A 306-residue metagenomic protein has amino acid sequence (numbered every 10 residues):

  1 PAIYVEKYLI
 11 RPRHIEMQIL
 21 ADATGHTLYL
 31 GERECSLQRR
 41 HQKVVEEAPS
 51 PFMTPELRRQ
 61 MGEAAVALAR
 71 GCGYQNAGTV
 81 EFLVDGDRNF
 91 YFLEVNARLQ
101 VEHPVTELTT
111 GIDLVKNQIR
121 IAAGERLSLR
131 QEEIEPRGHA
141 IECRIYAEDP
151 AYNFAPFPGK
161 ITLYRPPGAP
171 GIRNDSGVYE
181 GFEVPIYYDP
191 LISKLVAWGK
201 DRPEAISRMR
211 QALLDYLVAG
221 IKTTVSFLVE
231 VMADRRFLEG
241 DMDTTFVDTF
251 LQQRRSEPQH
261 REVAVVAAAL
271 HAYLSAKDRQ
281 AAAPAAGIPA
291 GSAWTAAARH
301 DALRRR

Functional and structural regions predicted by a protein language model:
P1-R306: ATP-dependent carboxylate activation and anion-phosphoryl transfer catalytic cores that bind Mg-ATP to form
